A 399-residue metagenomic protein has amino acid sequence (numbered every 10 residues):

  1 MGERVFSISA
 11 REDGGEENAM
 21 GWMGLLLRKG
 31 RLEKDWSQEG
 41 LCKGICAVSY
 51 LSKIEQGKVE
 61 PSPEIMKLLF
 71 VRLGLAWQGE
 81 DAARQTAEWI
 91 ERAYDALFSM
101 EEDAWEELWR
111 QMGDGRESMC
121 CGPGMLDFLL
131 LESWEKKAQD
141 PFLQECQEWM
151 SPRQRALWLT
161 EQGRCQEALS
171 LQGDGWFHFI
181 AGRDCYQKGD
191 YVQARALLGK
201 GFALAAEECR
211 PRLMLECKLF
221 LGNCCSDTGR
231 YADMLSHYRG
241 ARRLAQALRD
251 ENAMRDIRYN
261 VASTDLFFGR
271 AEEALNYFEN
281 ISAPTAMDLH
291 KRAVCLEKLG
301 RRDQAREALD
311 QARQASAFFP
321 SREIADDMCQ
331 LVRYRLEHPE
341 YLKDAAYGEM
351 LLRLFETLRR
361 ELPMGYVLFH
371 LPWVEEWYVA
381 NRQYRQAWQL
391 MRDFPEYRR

Functional and structural regions predicted by a protein language model:
G2-E33: A short, Lys/Arg-rich alpha-helix, primarily the initiator
K34, S99, Q162, K188 (+8 more regions): Structural motif corresponding to the intra-repeat A-B loop/turn of tetratricopeptide repeats
K34-K53: Short alpha-helical DNA-recognition segment
S62-E80: DNA major-groove recognition helix of helix-turn-helix/homeodomain DNA-binding modules
A96, L129, K136, L159 (+10 more regions): Residue at a conserved register position within TPR or TPR-like alpha-solenoid repeats
W109-E117, E145-E148, L169-S170, G199-R210 (+5 more regions): Amphipathic alpha-helical segments of tetratricopeptide repeats
C120-M125, P152-L157, G173-I180, C209-E216 (+5 more regions): Alpha-solenoid helical repeat architecture
